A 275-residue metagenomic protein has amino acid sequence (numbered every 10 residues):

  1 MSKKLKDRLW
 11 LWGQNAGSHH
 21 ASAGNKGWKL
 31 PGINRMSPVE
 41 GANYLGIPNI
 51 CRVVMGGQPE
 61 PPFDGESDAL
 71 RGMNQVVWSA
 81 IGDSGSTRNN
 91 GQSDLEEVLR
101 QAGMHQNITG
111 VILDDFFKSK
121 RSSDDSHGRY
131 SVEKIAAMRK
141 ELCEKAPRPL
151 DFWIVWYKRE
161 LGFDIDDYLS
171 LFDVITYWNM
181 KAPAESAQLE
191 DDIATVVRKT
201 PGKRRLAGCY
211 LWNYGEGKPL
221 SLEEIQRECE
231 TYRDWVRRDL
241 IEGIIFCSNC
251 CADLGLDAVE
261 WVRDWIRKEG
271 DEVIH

Functional and structural regions predicted by a protein language model:
M1-H275: Glycan-processing catalytic domains of CAZymes
